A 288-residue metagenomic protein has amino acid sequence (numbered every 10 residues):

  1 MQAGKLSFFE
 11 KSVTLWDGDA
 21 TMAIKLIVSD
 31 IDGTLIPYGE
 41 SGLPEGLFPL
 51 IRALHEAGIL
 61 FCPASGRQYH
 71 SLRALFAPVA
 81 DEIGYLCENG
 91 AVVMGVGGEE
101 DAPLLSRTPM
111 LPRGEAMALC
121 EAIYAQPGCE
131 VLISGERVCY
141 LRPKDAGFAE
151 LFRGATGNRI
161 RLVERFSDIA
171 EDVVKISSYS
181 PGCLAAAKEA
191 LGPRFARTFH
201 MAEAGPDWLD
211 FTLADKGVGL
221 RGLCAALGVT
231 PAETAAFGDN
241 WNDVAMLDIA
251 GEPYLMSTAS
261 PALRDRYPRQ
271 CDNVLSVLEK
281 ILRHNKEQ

Functional and structural regions predicted by a protein language model:
Q2-S29, R52, V229: Non-catalytic pre-domain segments flanking phosphatase-related domains
A23-L26, P44, L209-Q288: Mg2+-dependent phosphoryl-transfer enzymes with acidic/Ser/Thr/Gly-rich catalytic loops
K25-E40: Asp-based phosphoryl-transfer active-site loop
I31, G90, D239-N240: Active-site metal-binding loops of divalent metal-dependent hydrolases
E45-G147: Active-site phosphate-binding/coordination module
L54, N89, I176, L220 (+1 more regions): Residue-level signal for inorganic ion chemistry
G58-C62, D81-I83, V174-I176, A232-T234 (+1 more regions): Short active-site oxyanion
A122, P127-F237, W241-D243: Conserved acidic, metal-coordinating active-site core of Asp-based, Mg2+-dependent phosphoryl-transfer enzymes
